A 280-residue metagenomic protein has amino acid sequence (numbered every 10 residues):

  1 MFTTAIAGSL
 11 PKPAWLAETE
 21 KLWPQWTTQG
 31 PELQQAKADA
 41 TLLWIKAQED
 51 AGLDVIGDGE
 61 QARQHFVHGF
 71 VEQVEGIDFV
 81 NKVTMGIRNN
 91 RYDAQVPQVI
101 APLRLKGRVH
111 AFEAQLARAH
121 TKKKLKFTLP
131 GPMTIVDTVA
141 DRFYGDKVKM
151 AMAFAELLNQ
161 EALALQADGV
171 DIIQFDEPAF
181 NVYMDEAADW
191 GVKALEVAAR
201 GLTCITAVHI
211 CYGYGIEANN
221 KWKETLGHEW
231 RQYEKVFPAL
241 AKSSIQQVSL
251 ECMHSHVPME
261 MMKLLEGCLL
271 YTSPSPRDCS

Functional and structural regions predicted by a protein language model:
M1-G76, F112-F127, K147-A153, V192-T203: N-terminal basic, low-complexity leaders that serve as flexible interaction/assembly modules and, when applicable, as
W23-G30, I100, D141-Y144, E177-F180: Glycine- and acidic
E32-Q35, V83, A101-R108: Short coil/turn segments at secondary-structure boundaries
G52, G169, S275: Active-site-proximal glycine-rich helix-loop-beta segment
I77-D78, K82-M85: A charged helix-plus-loop insertion that forms the helical arch/lid used to bind and gate nucleic-acid substrates
R88-G107: A gly/proline- and charged-residue-enriched helix-loop-helix capping module
F112-Q115, A119-L129, T134-L270: Active-site loop segments of alpha/beta catalytic cores
Y271-S280: Single conserved hydrophobic/aromatic residue that forms the stacking wall/gate of nucleotide- or nucleobase-binding
